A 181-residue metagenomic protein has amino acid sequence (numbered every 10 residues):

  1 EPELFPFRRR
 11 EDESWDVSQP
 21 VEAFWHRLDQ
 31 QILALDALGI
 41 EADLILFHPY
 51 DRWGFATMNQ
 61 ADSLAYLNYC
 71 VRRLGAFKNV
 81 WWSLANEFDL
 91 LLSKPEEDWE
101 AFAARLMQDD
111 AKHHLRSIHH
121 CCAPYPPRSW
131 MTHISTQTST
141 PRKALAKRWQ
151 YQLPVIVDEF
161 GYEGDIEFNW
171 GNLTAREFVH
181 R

Functional and structural regions predicted by a protein language model:
E1-K143: Active-site mouth of glycoside hydrolases
I40, H113, R128-R181: Catalytic-core region of carbohydrate-active enzymes that cleave or remodel glycosidic bonds
